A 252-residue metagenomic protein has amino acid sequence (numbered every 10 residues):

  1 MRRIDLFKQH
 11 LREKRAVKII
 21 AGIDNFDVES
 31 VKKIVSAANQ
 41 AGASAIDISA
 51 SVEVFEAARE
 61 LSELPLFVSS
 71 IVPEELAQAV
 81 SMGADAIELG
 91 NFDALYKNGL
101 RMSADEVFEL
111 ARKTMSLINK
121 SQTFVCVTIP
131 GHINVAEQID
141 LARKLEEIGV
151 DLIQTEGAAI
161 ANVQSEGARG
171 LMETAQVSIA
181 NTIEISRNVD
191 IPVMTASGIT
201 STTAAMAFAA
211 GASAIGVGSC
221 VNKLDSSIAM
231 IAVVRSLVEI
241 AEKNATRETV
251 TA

Functional and structural regions predicted by a protein language model:
R2-T195, T200-A252: Alpha/beta enzyme core
